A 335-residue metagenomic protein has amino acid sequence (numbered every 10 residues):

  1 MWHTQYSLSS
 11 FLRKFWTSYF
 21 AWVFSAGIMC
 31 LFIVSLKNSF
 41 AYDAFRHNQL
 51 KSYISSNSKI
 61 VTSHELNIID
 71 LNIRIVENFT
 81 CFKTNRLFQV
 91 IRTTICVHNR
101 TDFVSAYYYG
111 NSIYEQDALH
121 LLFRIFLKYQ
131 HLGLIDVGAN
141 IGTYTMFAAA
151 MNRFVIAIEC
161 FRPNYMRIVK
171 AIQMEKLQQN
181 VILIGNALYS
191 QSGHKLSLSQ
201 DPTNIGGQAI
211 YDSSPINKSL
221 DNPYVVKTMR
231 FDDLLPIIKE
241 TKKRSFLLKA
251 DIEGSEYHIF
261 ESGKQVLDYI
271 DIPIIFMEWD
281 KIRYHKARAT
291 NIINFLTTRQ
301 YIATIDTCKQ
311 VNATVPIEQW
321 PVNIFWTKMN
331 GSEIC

Functional and structural regions predicted by a protein language model:
W2-N180, N217-N222, P236-K243, A303-C335: S-adenosyl-L-methionine
Y107-I135, H194, Y211-I270, R283-R288 (+1 more regions): Short internal loop-to-helix segment that lines adenine-nucleotide cofactor pockets
I135-V137, I158, N186, L248-A250 (+1 more regions): Active-site flanking residues adjacent to catalytic metal/cofactor-binding acidic residues
A139-I141, R162, S190, I252-E256 (+1 more regions): Short, glycine/acidic-enriched loop or turn micro-motifs at the edges of active sites
V169-L235: S-adenosyl-L-methionine
N180-I182, F246, P273: Short, conserved active-site loop motifs that form the nucleotide-linked donor/cofactor pocket
D271-D280: Conserved beta-strand signature within the Rossmann-like core of class I S-adenosyl-L-methionine
